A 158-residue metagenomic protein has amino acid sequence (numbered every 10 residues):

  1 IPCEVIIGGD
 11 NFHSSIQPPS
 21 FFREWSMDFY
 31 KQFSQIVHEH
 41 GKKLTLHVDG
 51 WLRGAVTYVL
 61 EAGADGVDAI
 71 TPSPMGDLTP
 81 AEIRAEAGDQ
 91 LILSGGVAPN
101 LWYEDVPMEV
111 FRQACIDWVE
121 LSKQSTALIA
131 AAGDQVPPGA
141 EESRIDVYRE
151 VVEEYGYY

Functional and structural regions predicted by a protein language model:
I1-Y158: Active-site loop segments of alpha/beta catalytic cores
